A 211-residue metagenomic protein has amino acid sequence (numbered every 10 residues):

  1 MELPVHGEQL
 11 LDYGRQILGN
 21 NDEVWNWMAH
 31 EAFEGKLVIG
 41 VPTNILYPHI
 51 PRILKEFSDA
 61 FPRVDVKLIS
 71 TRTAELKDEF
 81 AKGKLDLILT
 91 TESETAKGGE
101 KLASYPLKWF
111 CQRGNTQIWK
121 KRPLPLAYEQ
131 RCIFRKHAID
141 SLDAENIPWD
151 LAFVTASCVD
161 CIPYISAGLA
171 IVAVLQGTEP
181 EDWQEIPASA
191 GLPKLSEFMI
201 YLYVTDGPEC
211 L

Functional and structural regions predicted by a protein language model:
E2-H30: Alpha-helical "hinge/linker" immediately C-terminal to small N-terminal DNA-binding modules
D12, R52-E56, I69, A74-L107: Short beta-strand-centered segments that line the small-molecule binding cleft or hinge of alpha/beta clamshell
M28-L46, F61-V64, Y105-P106, R122-P123: Interdomain hinge and pocket-entrance segments immediately C-terminal to HTH DNA-binding domains
K36-I39, L46-L68, D78, D140-A144: Short alpha-helix C-terminal cap/hinge motif
H49, S189-L211: A late-sequence structural motif
K97-R131: Flexible hinge/capping segments at coil-to-helix
L124-E145, L211: Secondary-structure junction motif
I133-F134, I139, N146-P193: Hydrophobic hinge/microswitch elements
